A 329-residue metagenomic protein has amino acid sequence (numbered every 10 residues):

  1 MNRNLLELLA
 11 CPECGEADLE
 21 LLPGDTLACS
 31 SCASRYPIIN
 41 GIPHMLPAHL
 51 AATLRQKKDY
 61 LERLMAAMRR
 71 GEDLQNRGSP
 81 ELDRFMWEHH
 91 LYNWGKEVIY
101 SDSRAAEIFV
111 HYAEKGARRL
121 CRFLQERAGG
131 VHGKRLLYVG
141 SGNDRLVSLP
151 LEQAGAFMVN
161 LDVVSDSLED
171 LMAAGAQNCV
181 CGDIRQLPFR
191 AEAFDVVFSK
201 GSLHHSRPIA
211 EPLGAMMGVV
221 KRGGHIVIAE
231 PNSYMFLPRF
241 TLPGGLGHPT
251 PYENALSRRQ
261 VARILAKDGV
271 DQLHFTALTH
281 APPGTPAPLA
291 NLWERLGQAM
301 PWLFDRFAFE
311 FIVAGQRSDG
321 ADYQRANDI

Functional and structural regions predicted by a protein language model:
M1-L6, A17, T241-G245, R263 (+1 more regions): A C-terminal cap/extension of S-adenosyl-L-methionine-dependent methyltransferases that defines the acceptor-substrate
L46-V131: Conserved class I S-adenosyl-L-methionine
R135-Q186: Class I SAM-dependent methyltransferase SAM/SAH-binding core
R185-V197: A short acidic, Gly/Pro-enriched loop at the edge of an enzyme's catalytic core that lines a small-molecule cofactor
V196-I209: A short SAM/SAH-binding and catalytic strip from SAM-dependent methyltransferases
A210-H225: A short glycine-rich, Lys/Arg-flanked "PGG" loop and its adjoining helix->strand segment in the class I
H225-Y252: Conserved class I S-adenosyl-L-methionine
E253-G269, H274-F275: Short alpha-helix
